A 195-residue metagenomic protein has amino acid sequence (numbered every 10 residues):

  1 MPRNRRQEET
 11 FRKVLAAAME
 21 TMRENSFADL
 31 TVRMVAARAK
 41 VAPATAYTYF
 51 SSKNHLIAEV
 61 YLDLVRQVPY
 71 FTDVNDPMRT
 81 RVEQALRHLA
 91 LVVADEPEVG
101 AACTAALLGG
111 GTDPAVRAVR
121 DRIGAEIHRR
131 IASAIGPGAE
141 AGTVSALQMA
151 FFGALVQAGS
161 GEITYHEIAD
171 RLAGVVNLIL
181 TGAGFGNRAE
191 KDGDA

Functional and structural regions predicted by a protein language model:
M1-R38, N54-H55: Basic, helix-initiating cap at the start of DNA-binding domains
A16, R79-D95, S145, M149 (+2 more regions): Amphipathic alpha-helical segments that line or abut small-molecule/effector binding pockets and mediate allosteric
M22, F50, I57-L64, C103 (+1 more regions): Alpha-helical DNA-contacting segments of helix-turn-helix folds
A39-F50: Short hydrophobic/aromatic patch on the recognition helix
Y61-A85: Amphipathic alpha-helical linker/stalk segments
P69, G111-M149, E167-N177: Amphipathic alpha-helical packing segments from all-alpha helical-bundle domains
L91-I135, V156, S160-E162: Short secondary-structure transition hinges
Q148-H166, L178-A189: Amphipathic C-terminal alpha-helical segment
